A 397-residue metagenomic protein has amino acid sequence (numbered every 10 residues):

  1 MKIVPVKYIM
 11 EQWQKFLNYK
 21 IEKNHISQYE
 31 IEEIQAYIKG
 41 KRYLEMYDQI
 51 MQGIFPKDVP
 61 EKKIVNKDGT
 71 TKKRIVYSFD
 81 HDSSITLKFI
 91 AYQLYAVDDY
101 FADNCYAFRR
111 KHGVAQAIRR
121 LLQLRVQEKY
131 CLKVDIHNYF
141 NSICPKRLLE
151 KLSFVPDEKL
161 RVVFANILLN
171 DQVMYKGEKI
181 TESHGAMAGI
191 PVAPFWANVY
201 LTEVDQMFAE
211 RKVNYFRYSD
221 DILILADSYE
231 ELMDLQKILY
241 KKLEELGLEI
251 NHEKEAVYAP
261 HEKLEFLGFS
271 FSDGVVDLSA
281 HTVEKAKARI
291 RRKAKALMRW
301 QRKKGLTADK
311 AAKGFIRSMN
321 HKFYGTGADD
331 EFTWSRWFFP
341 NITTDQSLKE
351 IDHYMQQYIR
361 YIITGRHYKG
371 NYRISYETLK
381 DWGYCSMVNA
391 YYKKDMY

Functional and structural regions predicted by a protein language model:
M1-E45, R366-G383, M387-Y397: Non-catalytic, polymerase-adjacent accessory regions of viral genome-replication enzymes
I3, T86-C144, Y376: Active-site-proximal segment of RNA-dependent polymerases
I21-I34, V65-Y77, Y100-A102: Glycine-/proline-rich flexible loop or hinge segments
Y47-T71, R125, R161-G177: Reverse-transcriptase-like RNA-dependent polymerase core
I50-M51, S84, K88, G177 (+6 more regions): Right-hand nucleic-acid polymerase module
T71-A102, E182-A209: Conserved pre-motif C helix in the palm subdomain of viral-like polymerases
Q123-S219, L223-K242, L248-E249, Y258: Conserved polymerase palm-domain catalytic core
